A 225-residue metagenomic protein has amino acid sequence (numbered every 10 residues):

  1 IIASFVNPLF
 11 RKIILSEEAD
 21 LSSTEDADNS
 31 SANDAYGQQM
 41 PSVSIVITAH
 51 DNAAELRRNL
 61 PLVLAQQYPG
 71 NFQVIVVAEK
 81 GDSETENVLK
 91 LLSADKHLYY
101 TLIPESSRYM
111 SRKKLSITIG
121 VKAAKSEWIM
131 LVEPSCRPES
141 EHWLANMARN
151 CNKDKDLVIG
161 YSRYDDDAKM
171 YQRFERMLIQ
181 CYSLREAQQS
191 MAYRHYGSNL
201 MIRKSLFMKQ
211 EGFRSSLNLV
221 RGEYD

Functional and structural regions predicted by a protein language model:
I1-A35: N-terminal membrane-anchoring/stem segments of glycan-assembly enzymes
P41-S44, Q73: Cell-envelope/extracellular polymer assembly enzymes that use nucleotide-activated donors
P61-S106: Acidic donor-binding segment of Leloir-type glycosyltransferases
E86, K90, K113-K122: Short, conserved alpha-helix that lines the donor NDP-sugar binding/gating region of sugar-transfer enzymes
S93-R112, S116, N146-R214: Long helical/loop segments within the catalytic core of UDP-sugar-dependent glycosyltransferases, especially the large
I129: Short aromatic/hydrophobic "clamp" motif used to bind/position activated sugar donors
E133-R149: Acidic donor-binding/catalytic loop of UDP-sugar-dependent glycosyltransferases, especially processive GT2
N218-D225: Acidic donor-binding loop at a coil-to-helix junction in glycosyltransferase catalytic cores that engages
